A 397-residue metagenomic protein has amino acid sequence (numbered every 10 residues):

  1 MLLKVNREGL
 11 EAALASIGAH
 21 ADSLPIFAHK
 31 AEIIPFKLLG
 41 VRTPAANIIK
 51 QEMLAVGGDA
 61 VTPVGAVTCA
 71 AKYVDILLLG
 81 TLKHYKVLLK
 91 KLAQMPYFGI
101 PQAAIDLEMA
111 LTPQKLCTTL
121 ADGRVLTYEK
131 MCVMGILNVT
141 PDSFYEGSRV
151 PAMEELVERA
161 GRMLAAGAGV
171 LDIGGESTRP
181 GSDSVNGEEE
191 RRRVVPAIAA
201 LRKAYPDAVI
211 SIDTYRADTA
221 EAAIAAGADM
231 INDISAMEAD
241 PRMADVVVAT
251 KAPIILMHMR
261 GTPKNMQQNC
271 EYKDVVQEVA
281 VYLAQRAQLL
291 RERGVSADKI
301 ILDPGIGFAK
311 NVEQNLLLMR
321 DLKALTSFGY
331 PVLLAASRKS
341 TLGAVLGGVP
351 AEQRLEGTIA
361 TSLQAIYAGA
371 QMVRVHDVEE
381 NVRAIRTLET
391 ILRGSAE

Functional and structural regions predicted by a protein language model:
M1-H29, I48, K86, K90-A93 (+4 more regions): N-terminal amphipathic alpha-helix/helix-capping segment at the start of soluble metabolic enzymes
L2-E8, H20, P44, I48-Q51 (+11 more regions): Active-site-adjacent loop and "lid" segments of alpha/beta metabolic enzymes
I26-V41: Short glycine-/aliphatic-rich beta-strand segments at the starts of folded cytosolic domains
V41-T43, L79-K86: Helix N-cap motif at beta-to-alpha junctions
A55-V61, L92-A103: A common structural junction motif
E158-G174, A368: Catalytic domains of carbohydrate-active enzymes, especially glycoside hydrolases
K299: Oxyanion-binding "anion nests"
